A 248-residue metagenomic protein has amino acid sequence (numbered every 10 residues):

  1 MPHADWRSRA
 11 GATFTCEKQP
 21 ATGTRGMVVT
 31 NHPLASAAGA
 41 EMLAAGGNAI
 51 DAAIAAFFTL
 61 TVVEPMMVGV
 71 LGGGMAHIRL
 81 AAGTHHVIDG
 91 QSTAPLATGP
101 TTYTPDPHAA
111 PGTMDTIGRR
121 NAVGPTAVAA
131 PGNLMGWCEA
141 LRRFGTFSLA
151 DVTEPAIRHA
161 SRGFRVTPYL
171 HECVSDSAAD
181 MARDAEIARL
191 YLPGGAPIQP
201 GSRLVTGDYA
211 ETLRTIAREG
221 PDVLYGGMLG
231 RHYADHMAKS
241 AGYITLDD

Functional and structural regions predicted by a protein language model:
M1-A37, E41, A49-D248: Noncatalytic scaffold domains of N-terminal-nucleophile
